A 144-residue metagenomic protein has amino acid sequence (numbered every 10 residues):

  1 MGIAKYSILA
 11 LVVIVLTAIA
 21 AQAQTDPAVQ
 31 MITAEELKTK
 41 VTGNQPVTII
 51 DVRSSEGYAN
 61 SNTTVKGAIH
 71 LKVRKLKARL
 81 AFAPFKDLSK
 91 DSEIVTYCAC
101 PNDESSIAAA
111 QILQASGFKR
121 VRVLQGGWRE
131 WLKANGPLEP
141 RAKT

Functional and structural regions predicted by a protein language model:
G2-L9, V13-T42, E56-T96, C100-T144: Rhodanese-like catalytic fold shared by cysteine-dependent sulfurtransferases and DSP/PTP-type phosphatases
I49-D51: Structural scaffold elements adjacent to functional motifs in cytosolic proteins
